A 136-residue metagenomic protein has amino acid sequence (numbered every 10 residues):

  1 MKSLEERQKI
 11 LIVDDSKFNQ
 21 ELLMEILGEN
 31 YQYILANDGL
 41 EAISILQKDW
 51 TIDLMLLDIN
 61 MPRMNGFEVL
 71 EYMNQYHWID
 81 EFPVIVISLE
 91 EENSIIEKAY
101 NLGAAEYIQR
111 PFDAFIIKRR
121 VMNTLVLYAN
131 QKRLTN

Functional and structural regions predicted by a protein language model:
M1-L11, K132: Non-catalytic signal-transmission and effector/linker regions of two-component phosphorelay proteins
E5, K17-L35, K48: Two-component/phosphorelay signaling modules centered on CheY-like receiver
D14, D58, S88: Active-site residues of response regulator receiver
W50-L57: Active-site beta3 strand of CheY-like receiver
M61: Receiver (REC) domain active-site loop signature in two-component systems and cognate sites in sensor histidine kinases
S94, F112-V121, L125: C-terminal output helix
